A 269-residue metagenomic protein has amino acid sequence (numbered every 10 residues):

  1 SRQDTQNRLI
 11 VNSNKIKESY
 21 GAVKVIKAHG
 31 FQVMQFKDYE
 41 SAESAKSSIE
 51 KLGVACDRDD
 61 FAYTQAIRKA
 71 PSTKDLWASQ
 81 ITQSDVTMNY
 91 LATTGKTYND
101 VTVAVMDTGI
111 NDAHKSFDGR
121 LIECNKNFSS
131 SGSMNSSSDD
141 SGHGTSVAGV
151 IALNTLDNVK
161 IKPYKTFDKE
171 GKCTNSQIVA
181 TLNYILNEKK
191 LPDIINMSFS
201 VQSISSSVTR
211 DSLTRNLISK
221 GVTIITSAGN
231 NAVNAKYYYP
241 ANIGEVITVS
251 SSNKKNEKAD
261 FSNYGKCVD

Functional and structural regions predicted by a protein language model:
S1-K15, A55-I67: Autoinhibitory N-terminal propeptides
I10, D57, T102-M106, K160-K165 (+4 more regions): Structural recognition of the beta-strand scaffold that forms the well-ordered cores of secreted hydrolase catalytic
I16-Y20, S41-A45: Short, conserved charged micro-motifs
V23-H29, S47-T102, H114-S116: Protease zymogen maturation seam
K24-S41: Aromatic/histidine-rich interaction motifs
M34, A42-C56, A232: Hydrophobic, regular-secondary-structure patches
Y90-C124, M134-Q177, L191-D193, K236 (+3 more regions): Subtilisin-like serine protease catalytic core
T166-E245, K255-D260: Substrate-binding/access-modulating region of protease and related hydrolase catalytic domains
